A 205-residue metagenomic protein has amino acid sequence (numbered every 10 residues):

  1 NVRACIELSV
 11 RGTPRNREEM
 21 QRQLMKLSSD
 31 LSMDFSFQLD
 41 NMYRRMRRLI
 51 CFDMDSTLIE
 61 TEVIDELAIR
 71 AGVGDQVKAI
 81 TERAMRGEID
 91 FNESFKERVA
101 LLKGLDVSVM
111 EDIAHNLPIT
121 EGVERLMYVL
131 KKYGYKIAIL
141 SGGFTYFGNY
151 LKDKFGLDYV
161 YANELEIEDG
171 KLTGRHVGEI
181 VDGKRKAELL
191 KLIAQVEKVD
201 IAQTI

Functional and structural regions predicted by a protein language model:
N1-F52: Non-catalytic pre-domain segments flanking phosphatase-related domains
P14, E18, L58-T61, G74 (+3 more regions): Electropositive phosphate-/nucleotide-binding environments in soluble metabolic enzymes
R22, G104-I205: C-terminal cap/substrate-recognition subdomain and adjoining C-terminal extension of metal-dependent phosphatase-like
M25, D65-I69, Y128: A broadly conserved amphipathic alpha-helix scaffold signal in soluble, globular proteins
M42-N92, K96-E97: Active-site neighborhood of HAD-like aspartate-dependent phosphohydrolases
E88-V109, I113: Cysteine/selenocysteine-centered motifs that mediate thiol-based redox chemistry or coordinate metal-sulfur cofactors
